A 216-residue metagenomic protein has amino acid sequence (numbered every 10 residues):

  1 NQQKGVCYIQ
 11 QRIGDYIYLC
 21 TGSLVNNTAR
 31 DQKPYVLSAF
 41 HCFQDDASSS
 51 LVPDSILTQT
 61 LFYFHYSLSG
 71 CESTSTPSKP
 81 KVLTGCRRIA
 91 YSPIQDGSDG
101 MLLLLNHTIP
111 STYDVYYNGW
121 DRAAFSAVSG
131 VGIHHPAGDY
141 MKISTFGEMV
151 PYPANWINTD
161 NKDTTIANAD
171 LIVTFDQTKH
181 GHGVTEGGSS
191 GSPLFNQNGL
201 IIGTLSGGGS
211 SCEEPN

Functional and structural regions predicted by a protein language model:
N1-T174: Serine endopeptidase catalytic core focused on the charge-relay Asp
Q10-R12, K179-H182: Intrinsically disordered, low-complexity segments enriched in polar/charged residues with Gly/Pro, especially when
S23-K33, H182-L205: Catalytic nucleophile loop of clan PA
F40-C42, P136-A137, G187, T204-S210: Short beta->alpha transition motifs characteristic of CBS
D46, N198, S210: Active-site-proximal flexible loops/turns
D121-G130, T178, E186, P193-L194 (+1 more regions): Long hydrophobic segments that form regular secondary structure
S211-N216: A short, polar/charged loop-to-alpha-helix boundary motif
